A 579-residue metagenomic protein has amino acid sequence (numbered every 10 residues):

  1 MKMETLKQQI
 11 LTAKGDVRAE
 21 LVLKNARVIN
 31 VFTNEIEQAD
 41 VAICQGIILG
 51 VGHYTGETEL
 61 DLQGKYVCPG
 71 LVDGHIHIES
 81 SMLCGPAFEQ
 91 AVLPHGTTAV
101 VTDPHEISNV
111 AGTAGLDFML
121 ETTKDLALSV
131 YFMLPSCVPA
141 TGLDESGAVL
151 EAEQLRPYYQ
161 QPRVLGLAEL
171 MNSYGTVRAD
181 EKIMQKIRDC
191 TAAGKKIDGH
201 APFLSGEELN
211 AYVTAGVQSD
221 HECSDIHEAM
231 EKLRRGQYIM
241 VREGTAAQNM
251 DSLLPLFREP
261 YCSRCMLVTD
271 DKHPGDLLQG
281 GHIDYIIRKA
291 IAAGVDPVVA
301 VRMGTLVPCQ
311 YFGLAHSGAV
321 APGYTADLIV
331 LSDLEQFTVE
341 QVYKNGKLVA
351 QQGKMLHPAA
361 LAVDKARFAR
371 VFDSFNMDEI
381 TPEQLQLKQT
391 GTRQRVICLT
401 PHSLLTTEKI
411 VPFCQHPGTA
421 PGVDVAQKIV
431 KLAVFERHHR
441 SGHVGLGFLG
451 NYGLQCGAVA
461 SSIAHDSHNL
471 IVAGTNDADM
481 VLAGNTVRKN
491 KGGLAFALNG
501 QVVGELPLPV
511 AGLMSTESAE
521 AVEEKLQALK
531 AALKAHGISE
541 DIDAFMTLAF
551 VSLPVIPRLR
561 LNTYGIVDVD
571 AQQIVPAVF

Functional and structural regions predicted by a protein language model:
M1-A39, I43-C44, G52, L93-H95 (+2 more regions): Active-site microenvironment of metallo-dependent hydrolases
K2-T12, E89-G194, P260, V503-P507: Divalent-metal coordination cores built from histidine and acidic residues
V17-K24, Y54-T102: Replace "His-x-His-based motif
A26, G46, G64, H75 (+9 more regions): Divalent metal-coordination and catalytic microenvironments
D73-C84, P139-L150, Q218: Active-site mouth loops of central-metabolism enzymes
H77-E79, H105-I107, P135-A140, L170-S173 (+4 more regions): Active-site beta-loop-alpha junctions enriched in small/polar residues
A111-G115, T141-G147, R178-K182, E208-Y212 (+10 more regions): Short acidic, glycine/serine/threonine-rich loops at helix termini
V149-E169, G175-M240, A247-V268, L278-A292 (+1 more regions): Histidine/acidic residue-rich metal-binding segments in metalloenzymes
